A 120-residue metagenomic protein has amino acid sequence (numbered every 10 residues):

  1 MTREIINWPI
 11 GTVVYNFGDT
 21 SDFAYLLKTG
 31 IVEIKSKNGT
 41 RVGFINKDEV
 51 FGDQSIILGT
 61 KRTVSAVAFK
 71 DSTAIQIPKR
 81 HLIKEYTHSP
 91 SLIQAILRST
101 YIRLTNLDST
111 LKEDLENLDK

Functional and structural regions predicted by a protein language model:
M1, W8, G30, N117-K120: Proteins with a high burden of low-complexity, intrinsically disordered sequence enriched in S/T/G/P/A and R, requiring
M1-I10, H88-S89, Y101: Cyclic nucleotide-binding regulatory module and flanking cytosolic helices
I5-K70: Cyclic nucleotide-binding regulatory domains
E33, T40-V42, H81-K84, S91: Short, surface-exposed beta-strand-loop junctions and turns on beta-sheet-rich folds
I75: Conserved active-site beta-strand element of glycosyltransferases/polysaccharide synthases
L82-D119: A small-molecule sensor/coupling module
